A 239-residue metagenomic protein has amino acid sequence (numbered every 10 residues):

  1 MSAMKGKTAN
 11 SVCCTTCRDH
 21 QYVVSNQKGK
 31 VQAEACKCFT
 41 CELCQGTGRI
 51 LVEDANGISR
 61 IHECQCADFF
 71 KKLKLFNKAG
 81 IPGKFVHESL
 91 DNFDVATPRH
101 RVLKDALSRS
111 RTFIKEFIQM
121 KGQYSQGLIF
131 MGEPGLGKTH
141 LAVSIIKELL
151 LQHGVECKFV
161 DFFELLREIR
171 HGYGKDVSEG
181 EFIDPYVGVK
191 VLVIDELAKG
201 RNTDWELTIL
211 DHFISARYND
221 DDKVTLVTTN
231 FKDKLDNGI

Functional and structural regions predicted by a protein language model:
M1-D105: A short, basic N-terminal segment
D94-L128: Pre-Walker A (pre-P-loop) alpha-helix and adjacent loop at the N terminus of AAA/AAA+ ATPase modules, a conserved
R101-L107, I146, L150-G188: Short glycine-rich substrate-engagement loop in P-loop NTPases that contacts/grips substrate
I114-I118, E168-L192, T208-A216: Conserved alpha-helical scaffold flanking the Walker A/P-loop in AAA+ ATPase domains
K121-A142: Walker A/P-loop nucleotide-binding motif
V155-E156, G188-V191, D220-V227: Loop/turn-to-beta-strand initiation segments
L165-G172, K199-I239: Replace "adjacent to P-loop NTPase cores in ATP/GTP-dependent enzymes" with "adjacent to NTP-binding cores
D195-L197: Walker B catalytic acidic pair
